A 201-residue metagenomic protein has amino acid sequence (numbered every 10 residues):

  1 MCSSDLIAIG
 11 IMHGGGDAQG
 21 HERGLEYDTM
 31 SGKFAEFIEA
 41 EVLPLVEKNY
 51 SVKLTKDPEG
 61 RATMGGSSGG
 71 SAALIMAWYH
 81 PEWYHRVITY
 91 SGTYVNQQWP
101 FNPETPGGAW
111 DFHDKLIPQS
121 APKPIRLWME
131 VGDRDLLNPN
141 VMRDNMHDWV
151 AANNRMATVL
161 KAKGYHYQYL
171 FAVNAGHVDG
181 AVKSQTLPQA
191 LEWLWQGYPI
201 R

Functional and structural regions predicted by a protein language model:
M1-R201: Non-catalytic cap/lid and distal C-terminal segments of serine-dependent acyl enzymes
